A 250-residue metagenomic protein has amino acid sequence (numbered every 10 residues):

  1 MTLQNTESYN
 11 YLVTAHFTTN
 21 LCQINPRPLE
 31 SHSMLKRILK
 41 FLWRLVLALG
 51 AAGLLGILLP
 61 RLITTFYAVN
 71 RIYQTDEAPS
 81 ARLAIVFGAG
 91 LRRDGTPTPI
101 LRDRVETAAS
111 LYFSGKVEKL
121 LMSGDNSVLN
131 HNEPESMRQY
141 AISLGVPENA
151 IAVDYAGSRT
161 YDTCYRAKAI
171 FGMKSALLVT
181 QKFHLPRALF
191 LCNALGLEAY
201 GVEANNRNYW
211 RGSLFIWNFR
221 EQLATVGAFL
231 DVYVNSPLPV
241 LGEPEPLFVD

Functional and structural regions predicted by a protein language model:
E7, V13-A15, E30: Acidic, Ala/Val/Gly-enriched low-complexity intrinsically disordered segments
S33-L35, A78-S80, V226: Extended hydrophobic leader/signal-anchor segments used for secretion and membrane insertion
L35-T75: N-terminal type II signal-anchor transmembrane helix that functions as the membrane-insertion/stop-transfer segment
L62-N218: A structural signal for short, hydrophobic/glycine-enriched beta-strand patches
F66, F215-V240: A transmembrane-helix-recognition feature enriched in membrane-embedded lipid enzymes and envelope glyco-/phospholipid
A81, S236-D250: Short linear elements at protein peripheries
